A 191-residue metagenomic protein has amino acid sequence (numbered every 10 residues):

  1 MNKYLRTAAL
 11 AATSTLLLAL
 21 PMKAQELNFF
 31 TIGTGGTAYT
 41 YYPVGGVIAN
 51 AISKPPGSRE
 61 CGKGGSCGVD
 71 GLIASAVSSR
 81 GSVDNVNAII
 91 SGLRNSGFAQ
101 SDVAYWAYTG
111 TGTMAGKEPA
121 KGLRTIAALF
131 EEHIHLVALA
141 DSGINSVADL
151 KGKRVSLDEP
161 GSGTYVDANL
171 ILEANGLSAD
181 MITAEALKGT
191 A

Functional and structural regions predicted by a protein language model:
M1-L10: Bacterial N-terminal signal peptides that target proteins for export
A9-A19: Bacterial N-terminal signal peptides
L20-A24: Sec/Tat signal peptide C-region and signal peptidase I cleavage site
F29-G64, E132-A191: Bilobed "Venus flytrap"/periplasmic-binding protein-like clamshell domains and structurally analogous long
G65-N87, A179-A191: Short helix-initiation/N-cap motifs at beta->coil->alpha
L72, S91-F98, K153-S156: Alpha-to-beta junction loops
S79-S82, G92-G112: Beta->alpha turn/N-cap motifs
G116-E132: A structural signal for short loop-to-beta-strand junctions that line the ligand-binding cleft of periplasmic/secreted
